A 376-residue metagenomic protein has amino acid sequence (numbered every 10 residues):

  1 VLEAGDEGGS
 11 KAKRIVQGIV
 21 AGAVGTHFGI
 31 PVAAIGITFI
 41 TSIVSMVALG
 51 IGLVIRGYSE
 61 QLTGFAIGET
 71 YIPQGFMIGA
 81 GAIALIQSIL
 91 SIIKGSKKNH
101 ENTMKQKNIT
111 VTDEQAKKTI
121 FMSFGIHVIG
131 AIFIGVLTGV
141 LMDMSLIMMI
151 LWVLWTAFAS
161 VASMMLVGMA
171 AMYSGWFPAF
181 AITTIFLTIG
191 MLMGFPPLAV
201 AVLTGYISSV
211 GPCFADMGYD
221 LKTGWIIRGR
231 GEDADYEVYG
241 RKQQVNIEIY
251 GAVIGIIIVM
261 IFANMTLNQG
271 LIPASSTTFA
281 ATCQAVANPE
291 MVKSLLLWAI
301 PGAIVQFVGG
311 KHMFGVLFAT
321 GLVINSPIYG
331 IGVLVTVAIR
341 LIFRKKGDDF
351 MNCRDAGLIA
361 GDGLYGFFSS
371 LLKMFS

Functional and structural regions predicted by a protein language model:
V1-S376: Alpha-helical multipass membrane-protein architecture
